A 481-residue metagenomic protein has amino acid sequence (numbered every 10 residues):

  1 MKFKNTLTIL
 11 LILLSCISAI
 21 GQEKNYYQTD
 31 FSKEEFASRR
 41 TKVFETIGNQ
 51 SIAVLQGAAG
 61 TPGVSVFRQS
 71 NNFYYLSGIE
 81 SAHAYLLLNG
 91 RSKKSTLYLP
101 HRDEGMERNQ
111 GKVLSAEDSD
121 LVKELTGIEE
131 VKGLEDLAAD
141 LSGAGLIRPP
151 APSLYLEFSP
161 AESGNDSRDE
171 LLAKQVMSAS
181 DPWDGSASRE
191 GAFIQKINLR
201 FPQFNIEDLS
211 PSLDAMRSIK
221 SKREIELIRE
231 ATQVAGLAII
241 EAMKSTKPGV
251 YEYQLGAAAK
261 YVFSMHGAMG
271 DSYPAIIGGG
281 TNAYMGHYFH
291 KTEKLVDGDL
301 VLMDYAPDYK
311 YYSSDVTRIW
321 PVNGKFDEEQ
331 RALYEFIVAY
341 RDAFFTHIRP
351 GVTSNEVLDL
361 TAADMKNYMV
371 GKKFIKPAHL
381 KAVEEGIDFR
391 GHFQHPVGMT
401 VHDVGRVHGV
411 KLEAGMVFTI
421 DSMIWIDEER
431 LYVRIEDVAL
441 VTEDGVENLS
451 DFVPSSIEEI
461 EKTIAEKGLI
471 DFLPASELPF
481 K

Functional and structural regions predicted by a protein language model:
M1-K2, I20-K481: Active-site neighborhoods and metal-handling regions in enzymes and metal-associated proteins
T8-S18: Bacterial N-terminal signal peptides
